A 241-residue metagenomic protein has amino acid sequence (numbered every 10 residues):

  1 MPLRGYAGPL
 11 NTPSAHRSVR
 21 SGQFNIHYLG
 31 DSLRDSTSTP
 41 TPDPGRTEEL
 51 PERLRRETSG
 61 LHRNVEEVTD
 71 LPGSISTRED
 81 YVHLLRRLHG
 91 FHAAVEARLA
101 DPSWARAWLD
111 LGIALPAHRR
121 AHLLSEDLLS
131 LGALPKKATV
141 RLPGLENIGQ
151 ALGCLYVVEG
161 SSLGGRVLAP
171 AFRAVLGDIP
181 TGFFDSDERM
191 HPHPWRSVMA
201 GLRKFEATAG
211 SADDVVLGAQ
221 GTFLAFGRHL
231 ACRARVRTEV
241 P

Functional and structural regions predicted by a protein language model:
P2, Y6, N11-H16, R20-P241: Metal- and O2-centered redox machinery and metal/ROS homeostasis
